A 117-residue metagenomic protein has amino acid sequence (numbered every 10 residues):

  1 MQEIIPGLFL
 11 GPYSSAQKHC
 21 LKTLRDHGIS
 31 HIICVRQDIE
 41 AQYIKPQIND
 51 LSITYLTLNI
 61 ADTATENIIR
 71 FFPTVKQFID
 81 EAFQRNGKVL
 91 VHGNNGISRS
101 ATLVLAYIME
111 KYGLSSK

Functional and structural regions predicted by a protein language model:
M1-V91, L103, M109-K117: Cysteine-based protein phosphatase catalytic domain of the PTP/DSP
N94: P-loop (Walker A) phosphate-binding loop of NTP-binding proteins
I97-L103: Glycine-rich nucleophile elbow surrounding the catalytic serine of serine-hydrolase chemistry
